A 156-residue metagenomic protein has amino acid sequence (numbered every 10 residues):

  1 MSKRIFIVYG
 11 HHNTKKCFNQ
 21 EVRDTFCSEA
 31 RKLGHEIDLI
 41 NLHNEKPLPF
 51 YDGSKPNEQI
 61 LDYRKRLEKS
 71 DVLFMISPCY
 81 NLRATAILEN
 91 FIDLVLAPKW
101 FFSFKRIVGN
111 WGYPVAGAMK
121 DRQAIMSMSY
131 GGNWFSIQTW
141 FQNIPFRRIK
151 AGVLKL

Functional and structural regions predicted by a protein language model:
M1, D24-C27, R31-L33, S136-L156: Glycine-rich phosphate/pyrophosphate-binding loop and the adjoining helix
S2-H35: N-terminal beta1-alpha1 ligand-phosphate binding loop
V8-G10, I40, S127: Short hydrophobic segments within beta-strands
H11-N13, E45, G131-F135: A short, flexible beta-alpha/helix-coil linker loop
C17-N19, Y51-G53, I137-F141: Short, solvent-exposed loop/turn segments at secondary-structure boundaries
L39-Q59: N-terminal beta-loop-helix "entrance" segment that forms/cooperates in small-molecule cofactor or anionic ligand
L42-E45, R122-Q123, I149-L156: Mobile beta-alpha loop/short-helix "lid" or hinge segments that flank ligand
P56-K150: Helix-loop-strand module that forms the ligand-binding subsite of alpha/beta enzymes
